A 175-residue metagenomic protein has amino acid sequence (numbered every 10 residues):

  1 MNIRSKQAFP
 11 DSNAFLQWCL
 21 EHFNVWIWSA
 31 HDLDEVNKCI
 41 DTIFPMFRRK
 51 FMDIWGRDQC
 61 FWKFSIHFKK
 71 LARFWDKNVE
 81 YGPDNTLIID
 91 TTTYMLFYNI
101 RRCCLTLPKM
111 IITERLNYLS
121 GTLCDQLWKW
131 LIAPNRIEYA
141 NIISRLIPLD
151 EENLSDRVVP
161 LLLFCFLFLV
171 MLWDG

Functional and structural regions predicted by a protein language model:
M1-N2: Asp-based phosphoryl-transfer active-site loop
K6-S12: Eukaryotic beta-rich interaction modules
F15-D41: Substrate-recognition element of Asp-dependent hydrolases with the DxDx(T/V) motif
D32-G175: C-terminal cap/substrate-recognition subdomain and adjoining C-terminal extension of metal-dependent phosphatase-like
